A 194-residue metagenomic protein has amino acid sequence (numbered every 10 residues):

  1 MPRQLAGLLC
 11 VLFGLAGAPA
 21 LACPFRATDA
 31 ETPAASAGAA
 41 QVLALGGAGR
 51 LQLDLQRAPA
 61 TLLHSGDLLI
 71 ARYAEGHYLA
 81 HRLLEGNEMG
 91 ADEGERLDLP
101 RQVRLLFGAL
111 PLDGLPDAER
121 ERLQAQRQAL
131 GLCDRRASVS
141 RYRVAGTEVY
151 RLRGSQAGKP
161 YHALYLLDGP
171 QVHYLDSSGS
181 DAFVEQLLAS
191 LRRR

Functional and structural regions predicted by a protein language model:
M1-L8: Bacterial N-terminal signal peptides that target proteins for export
L5, G17-A18, Q128: Disulfide-bonded cysteine motifs in exported proteins
L8-A16: Bacterial N-terminal signal peptides
G14, R26-D29, A137: Extracellular/secretory pathway and lumenal proteins
P19-L84, E88-D92, Q156-P160, D168-R194: N-terminal targeting sequences that direct proteins away from the cytosol to non-cytosolic compartments
S65-Y161, Y165-L167: Conserved polar/disulfide-associated segments of primarily extracytoplasmic proteins
